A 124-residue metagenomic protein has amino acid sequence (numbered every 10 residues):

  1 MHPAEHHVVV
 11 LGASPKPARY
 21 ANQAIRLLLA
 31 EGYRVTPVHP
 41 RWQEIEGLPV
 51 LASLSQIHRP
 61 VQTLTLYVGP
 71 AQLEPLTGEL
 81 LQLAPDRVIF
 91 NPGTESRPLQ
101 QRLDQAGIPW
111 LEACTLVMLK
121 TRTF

Functional and structural regions predicted by a protein language model:
M1-R41, E46: Hydrophobic, well-ordered beta-alpha structural blocks that scaffold small-molecule cofactor pockets
Q23-A24, P75-L80, L99-R102: A short acidic, amphipathic alpha-helical/loop segment
Y33, L83-R87, A106-I108: A short helix->loop->beta-strand "cap" motif at the edges of active sites that frequently abuts
I45-L48, Q62, P98-Q101, L119-F124: Short, charged, surface-exposed secondary-structure boundary motifs
P49-P60: Short acidic low-complexity segments
R59-T94: Mid-chain, well-packed structural core segment of small domains
P92-K120: Rossmann-fold NAD(P)-binding glycine/threonine-rich loop
